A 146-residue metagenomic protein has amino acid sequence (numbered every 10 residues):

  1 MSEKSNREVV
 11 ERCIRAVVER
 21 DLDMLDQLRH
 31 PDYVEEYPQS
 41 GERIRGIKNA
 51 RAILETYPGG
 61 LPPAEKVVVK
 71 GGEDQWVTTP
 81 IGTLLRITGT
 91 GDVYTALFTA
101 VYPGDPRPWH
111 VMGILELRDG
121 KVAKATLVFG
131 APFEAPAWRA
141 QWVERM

Functional and structural regions predicted by a protein language model:
M1-M146: C-terminal and inter-domain tail/linker signature
